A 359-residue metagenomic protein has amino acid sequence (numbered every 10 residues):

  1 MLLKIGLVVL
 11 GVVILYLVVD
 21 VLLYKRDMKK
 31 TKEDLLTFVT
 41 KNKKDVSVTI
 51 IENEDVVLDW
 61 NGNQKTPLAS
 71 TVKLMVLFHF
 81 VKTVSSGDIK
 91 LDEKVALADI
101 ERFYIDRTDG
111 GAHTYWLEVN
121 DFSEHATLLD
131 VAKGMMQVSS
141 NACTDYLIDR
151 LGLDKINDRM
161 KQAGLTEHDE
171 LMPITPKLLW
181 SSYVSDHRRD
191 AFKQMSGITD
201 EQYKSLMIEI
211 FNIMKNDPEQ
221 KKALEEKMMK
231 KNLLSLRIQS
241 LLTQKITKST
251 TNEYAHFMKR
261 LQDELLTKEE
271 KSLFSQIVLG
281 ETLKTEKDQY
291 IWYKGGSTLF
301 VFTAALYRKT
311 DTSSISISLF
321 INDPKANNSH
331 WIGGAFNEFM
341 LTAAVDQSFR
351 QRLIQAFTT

Functional and structural regions predicted by a protein language model:
L3-L35, V57-L58, N212, E226-T359: Structured C-terminal helix/loop/strand segments within mature extracytoplasmic catalytic/sensor domains
G6, G11, G62, G87 (+8 more regions): Residue-identity detector for glycine
Y16-M75, H79-Y183: Active-site-adjacent loops and short helices of periplasmic peptidoglycan-processing enzymes
K32-K43, T49-D55, N61-N63, F78-V95 (+9 more regions): Bimodal feature
W60, L97-T108, R188-S205, G296 (+2 more regions): A broadly tuned preference for mixed-charge, low-complexity surface segments
V138-E253, F257: Mid-domain, small-residue-enriched loop/turn segments at the edges of structured enzyme/sensor domains
